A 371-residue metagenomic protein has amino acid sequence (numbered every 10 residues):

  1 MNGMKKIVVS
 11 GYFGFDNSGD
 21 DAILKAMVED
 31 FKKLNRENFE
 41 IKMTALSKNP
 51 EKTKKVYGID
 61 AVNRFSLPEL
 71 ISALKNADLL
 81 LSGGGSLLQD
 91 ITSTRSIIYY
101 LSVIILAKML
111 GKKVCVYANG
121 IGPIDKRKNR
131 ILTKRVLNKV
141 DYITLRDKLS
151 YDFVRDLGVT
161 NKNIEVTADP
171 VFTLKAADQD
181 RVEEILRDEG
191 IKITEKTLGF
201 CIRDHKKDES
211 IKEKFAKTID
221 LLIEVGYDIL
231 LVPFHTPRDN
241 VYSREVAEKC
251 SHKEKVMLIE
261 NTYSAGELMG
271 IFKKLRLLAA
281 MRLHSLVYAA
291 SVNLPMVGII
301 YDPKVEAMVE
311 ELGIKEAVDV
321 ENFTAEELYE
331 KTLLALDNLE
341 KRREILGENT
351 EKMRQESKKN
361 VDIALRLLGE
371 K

Functional and structural regions predicted by a protein language model:
M1-K371: Active-site anion-handling motifs in enzyme catalytic cores
